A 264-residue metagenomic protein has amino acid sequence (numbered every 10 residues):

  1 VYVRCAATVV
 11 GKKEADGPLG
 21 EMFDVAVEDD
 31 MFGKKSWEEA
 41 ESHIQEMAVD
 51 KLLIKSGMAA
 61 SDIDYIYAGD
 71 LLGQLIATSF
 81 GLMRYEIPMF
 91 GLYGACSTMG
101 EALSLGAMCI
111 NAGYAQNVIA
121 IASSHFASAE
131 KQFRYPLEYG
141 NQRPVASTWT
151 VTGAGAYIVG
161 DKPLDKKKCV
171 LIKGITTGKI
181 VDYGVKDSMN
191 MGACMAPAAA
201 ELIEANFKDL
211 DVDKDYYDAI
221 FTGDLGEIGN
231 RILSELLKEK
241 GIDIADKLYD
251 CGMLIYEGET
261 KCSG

Functional and structural regions predicted by a protein language model:
V1-E38, P136-E204, D209-V212, M253-E257: Condensing-enzyme catalytic core mediating Claisen C-C bond formation in acyl metabolism
V1-Y2, A7-P18, E46, L72-G73 (+5 more regions): Claisen-condensing/thiolase-fold acyl-transfer catalytic domains that form or cleave C-C bonds in fatty acid
M31, K35-K51: N-terminal, Lys/Arg-enriched amphipathic/low-complexity engagement segments that precede the first folded domain
W37-E41, I66, P88-G100, S147-W149: Active-site nucleophile and cofactor-binding loops and adjacent substrate-binding regions of central metabolic enzymes
Q45-L52, A102-I110, I158-V159, A199-N206 (+1 more regions): Buried hydrophobic packing segments
A48-D64, L202-Y216: Phosphate/pyrophosphate-binding loops at sites that engage ATP/ADP/AMP, CoA/4′-phosphopantetheine, polyphosphate
L75-I76, F126-K131, K167, K179-G184 (+1 more regions): Short, well-ordered, mixed-charge alpha-helical segments that flank or form enzyme active sites
S97, A112-A127, Q132-E138, R143-P144: Glycine-rich anion/phosphate-binding loop at the beta-strand->alpha-helix junction
